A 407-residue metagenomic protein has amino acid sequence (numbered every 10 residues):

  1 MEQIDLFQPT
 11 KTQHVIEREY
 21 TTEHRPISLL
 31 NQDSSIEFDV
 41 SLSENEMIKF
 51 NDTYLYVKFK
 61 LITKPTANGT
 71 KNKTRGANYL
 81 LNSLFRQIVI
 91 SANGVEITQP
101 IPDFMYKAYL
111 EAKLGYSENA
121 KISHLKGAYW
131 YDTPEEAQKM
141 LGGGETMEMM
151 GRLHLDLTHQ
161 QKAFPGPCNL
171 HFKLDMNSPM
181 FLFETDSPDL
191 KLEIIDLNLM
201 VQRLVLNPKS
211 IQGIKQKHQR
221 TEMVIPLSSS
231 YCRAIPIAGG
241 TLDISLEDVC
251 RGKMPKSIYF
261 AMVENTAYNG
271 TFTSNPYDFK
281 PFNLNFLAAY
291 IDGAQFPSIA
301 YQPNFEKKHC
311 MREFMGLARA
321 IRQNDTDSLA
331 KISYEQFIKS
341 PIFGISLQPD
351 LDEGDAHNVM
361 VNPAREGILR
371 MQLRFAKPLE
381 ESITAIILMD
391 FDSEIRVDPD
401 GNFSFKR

Functional and structural regions predicted by a protein language model:
M1-R407: Short, low-complexity Pro/Thr/Gly
